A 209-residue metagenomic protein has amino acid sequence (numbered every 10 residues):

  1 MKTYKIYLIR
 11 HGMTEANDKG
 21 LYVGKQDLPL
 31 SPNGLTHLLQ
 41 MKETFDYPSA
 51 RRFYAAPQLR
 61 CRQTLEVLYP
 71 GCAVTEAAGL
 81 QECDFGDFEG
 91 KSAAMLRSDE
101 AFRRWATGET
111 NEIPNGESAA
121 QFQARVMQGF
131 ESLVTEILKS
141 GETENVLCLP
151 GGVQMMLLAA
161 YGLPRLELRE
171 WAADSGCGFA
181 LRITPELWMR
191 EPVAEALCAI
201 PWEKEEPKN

Functional and structural regions predicted by a protein language model:
K2, P48-G79, A159, R182-N209: Conserved histidine-centered catalytic loops in small-molecule metabolism enzymes
Y4, I9-C72: Active-site-proximal alpha-helix that buttresses catalytic centers in soluble enzyme cores
I6, G141-G151: Generic beta-sheet signal
P29, C72-G79, R165-D174: Short hydrophobic/aromatic-enriched beta-strand-loop microsegments
D46-S49, L133-E144: Glycine-rich phosphate-binding loop signature in dinucleotide/nucleotide-binding domains
A55-A56, A124, C148-L149: Short beta-strand scaffold positions
L68-M127: Phosphate-handling substructures
P164-P192: Domain-level recognition of soluble alpha/beta enzyme cores, biased toward histidine phosphatases/phosphomutases
